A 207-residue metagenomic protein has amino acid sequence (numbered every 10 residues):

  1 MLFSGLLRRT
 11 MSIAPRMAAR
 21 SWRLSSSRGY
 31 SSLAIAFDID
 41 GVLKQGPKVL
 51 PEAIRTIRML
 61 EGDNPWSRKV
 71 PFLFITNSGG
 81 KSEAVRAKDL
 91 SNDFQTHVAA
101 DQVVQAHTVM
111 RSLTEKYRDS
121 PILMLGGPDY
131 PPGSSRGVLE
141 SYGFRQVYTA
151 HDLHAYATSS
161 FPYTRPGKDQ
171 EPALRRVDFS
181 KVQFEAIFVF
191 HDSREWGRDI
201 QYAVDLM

Functional and structural regions predicted by a protein language model:
L2-M207: HAD-like aspartate-dependent phosphatase fold
